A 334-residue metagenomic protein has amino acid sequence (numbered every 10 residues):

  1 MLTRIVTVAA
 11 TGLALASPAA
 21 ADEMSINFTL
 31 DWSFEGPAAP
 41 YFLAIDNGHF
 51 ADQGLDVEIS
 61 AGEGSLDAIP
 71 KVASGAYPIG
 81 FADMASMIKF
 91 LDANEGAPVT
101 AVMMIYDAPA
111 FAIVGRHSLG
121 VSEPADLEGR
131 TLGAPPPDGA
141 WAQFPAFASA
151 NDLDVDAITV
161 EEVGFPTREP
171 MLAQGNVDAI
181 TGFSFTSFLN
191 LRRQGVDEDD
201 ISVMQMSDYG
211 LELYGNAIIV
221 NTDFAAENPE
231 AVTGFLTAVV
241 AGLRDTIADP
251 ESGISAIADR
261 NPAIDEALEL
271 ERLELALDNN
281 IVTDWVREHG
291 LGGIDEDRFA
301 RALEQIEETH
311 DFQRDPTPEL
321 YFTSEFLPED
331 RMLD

Functional and structural regions predicted by a protein language model:
M1-V6: Bacterial N-terminal signal peptides that target proteins for export
V8-A9, A19: Cleavable N-terminal signal peptides
L15-A21: Sec/Tat signal peptide C-region and signal peptidase I cleavage site
D22-G164, R168-Q174, D178-F185, M204-M206 (+1 more regions): Short, glycine-/small- and polar/acidic-enriched structural segments that line small-molecule recognition paths
S86, E95, P166-P170, N176-D265: Pocket-lining segment of extracytoplasmic ligand-binding domains
V155-T159, E198-S202, A263-L275, F312-L320: Short, surface-exposed acidic
E227-T309: Secondary-structure end/capping motifs
F299-D334: Conserved C-terminal helix/tail region of periplasmic/extracytoplasmic solute-binding proteins
